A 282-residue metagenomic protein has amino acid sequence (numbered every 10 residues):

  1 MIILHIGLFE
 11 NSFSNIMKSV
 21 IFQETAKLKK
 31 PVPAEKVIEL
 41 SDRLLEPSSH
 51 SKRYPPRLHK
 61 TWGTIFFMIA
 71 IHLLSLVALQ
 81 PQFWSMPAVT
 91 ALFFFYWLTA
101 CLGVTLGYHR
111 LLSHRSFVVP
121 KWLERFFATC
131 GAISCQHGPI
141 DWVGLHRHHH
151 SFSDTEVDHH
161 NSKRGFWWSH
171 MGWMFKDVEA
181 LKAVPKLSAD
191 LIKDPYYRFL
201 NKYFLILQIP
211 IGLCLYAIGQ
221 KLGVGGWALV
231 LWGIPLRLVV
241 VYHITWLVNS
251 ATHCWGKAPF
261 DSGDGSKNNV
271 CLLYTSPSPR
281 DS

Functional and structural regions predicted by a protein language model:
K18-S51: Transit-peptide-like, low-complexity N-terminal presequences and other terminal intrinsically disordered regions
K60, I65-P81, S85-G103, N161-L273: Hydrophobic transmembrane alpha-helical segments that form the core helix bundle of multi-pass membrane enzymes
S85, G103-V119: Membrane-interface helix-loop junction between the first two transmembrane segments
S113-H114, F126-S188: Intramembrane catalytic core of multi-pass membrane enzymes that act on lipidic substrates
Y274-D281: Conserved small/polar residues in nucleotide/adenosyl-binding loops
